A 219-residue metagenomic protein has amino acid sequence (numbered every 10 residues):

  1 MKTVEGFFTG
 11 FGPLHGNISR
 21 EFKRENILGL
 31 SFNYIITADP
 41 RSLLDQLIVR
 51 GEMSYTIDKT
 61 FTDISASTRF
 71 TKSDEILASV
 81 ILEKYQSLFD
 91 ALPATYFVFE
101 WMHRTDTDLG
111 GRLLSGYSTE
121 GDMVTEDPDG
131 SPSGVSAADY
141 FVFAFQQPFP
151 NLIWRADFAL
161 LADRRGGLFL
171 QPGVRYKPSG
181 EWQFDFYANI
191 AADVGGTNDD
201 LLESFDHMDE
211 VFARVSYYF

Functional and structural regions predicted by a protein language model:
M1-E21: Long, low-complexity, polar/charged, intrinsically disordered or flexibly structured peripheral segments
L14-S19, D63-T71, D127-S131, D157-L160 (+1 more regions): Extracellular loop and loop/strand-boundary signature of outer-membrane beta-barrel proteins
R24-L28, K72-A78, A137-F141, G166-L170 (+1 more regions): Residues that define the transmembrane beta-barrel architecture of outer-membrane proteins
L30-Y34, V80-K84, F99, F143-Q147 (+3 more regions): Residues on the lipid-exposed face of transmembrane beta-strands in outer-membrane beta-barrel proteins
I36, Y55-K59, Q86, W101-T107 (+4 more regions): Transmembrane beta-strands of outer-membrane beta-barrel pores
T37-L47, S87-T95, P148-A156, E181-F184: Short loop/turn motifs that connect adjacent beta-strands in outer-membrane beta-barrel proteins
Q46-I57, F70, F143-P148, I153-R155: Surface-exposed extracellular loop regions of Gram-negative outer-membrane beta-barrel proteins
F205-F219: Outer-membrane beta-barrel "beta-signal"
